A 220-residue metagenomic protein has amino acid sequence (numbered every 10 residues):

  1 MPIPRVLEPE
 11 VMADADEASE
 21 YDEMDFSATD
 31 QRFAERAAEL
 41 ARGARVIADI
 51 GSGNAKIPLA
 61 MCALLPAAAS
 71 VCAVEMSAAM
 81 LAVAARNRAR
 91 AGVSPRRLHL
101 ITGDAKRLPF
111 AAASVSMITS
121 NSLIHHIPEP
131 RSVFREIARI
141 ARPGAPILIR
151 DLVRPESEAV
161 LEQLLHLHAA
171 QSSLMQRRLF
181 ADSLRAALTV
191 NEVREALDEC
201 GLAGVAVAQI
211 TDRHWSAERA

Functional and structural regions predicted by a protein language model:
M1-E20, M24: N-terminal, positively charged/glycine-rich alpha-helical extensions of SAM-dependent methyltransferases
S27-R45: Conserved alpha-helix/loop element of class I SAM-dependent methyltransferases that forms part of the SAM/SAH-binding
A48, N54-R107: Class I SAM-dependent methyltransferase SAM/SAH-binding core
T119: A conserved beta-strand element that flanks and buttresses the S-adenosyl-L-methionine
H125-H126: A short His-aromatic
S132-P143: A short glycine-rich, Lys/Arg-flanked "PGG" loop and its adjoining helix->strand segment in the class I
A145-D151: Conserved beta-strand signature within the Rossmann-like core of class I S-adenosyl-L-methionine
L152-C200, A206-A208, H214: C-terminal alpha-helical "lid/dimerization" subdomain adjacent to the S-adenosyl-L-methionine
